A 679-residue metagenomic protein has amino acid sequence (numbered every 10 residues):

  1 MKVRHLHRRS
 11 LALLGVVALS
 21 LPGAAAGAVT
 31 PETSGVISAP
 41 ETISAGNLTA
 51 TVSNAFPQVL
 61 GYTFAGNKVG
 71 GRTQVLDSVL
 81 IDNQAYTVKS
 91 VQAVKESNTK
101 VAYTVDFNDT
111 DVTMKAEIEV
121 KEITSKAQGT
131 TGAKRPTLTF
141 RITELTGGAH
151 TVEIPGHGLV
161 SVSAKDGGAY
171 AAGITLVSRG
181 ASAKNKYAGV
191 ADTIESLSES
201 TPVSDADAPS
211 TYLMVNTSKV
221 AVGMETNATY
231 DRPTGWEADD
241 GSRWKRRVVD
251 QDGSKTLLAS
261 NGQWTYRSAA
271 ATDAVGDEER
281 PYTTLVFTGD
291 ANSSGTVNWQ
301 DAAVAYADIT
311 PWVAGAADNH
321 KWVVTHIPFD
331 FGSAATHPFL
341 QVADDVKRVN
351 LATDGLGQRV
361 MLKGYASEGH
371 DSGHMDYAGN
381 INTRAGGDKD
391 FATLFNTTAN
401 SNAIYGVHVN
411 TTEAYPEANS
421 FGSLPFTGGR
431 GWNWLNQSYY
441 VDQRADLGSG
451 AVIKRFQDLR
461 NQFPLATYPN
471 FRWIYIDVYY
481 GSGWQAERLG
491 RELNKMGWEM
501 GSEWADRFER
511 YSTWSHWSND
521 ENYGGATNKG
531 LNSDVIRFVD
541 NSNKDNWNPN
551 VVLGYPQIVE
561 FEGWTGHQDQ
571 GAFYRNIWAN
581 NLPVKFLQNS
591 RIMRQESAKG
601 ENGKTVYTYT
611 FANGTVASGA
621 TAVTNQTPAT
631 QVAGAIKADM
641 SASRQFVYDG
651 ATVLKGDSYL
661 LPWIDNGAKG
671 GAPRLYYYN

Functional and structural regions predicted by a protein language model:
K2-V29: Secretory targeting and sorting signals
V17-S20, V346, A392-F395, R460 (+1 more regions): Short, well-ordered alpha-helical packing segments
P31-V360, G364, N382-R384, S401-I404 (+3 more regions): Carbohydrate-recognition beta-sandwich/jelly-roll modules in extracellular/periplasmic carbohydrate-active proteins
A314-R472: Aromatic-lined carbohydrate-binding/catalytic grooves of carbohydrate-active enzymes
G369-D371, Y415-E417, G483-A486, R510-S512: Extracytoplasmic/secreted cell-surface and envelope-processing proteins
P416-K454, W498-A642, V647-G650: Glycan-recognition surfaces
Q443-Y511: Active-site neighborhood of glycoside hydrolase catalytic domains
